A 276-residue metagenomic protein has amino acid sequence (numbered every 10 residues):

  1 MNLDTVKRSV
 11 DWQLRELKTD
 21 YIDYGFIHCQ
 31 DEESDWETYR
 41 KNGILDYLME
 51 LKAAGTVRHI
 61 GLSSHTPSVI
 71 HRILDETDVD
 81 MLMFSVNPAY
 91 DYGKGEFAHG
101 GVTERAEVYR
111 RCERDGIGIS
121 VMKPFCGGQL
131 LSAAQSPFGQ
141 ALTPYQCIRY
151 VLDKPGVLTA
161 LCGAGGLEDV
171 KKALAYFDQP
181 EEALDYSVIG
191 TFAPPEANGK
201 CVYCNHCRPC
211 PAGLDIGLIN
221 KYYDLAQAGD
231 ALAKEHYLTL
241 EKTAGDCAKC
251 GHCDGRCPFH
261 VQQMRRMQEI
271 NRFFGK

Functional and structural regions predicted by a protein language model:
M1-S120, F125: Glycine/proline-rich, positively charged, aromatic-decorated active-site loop/lid region on the catalytic face
T103, E107-K276: Structured C-terminal cap/extension of enzyme domains
